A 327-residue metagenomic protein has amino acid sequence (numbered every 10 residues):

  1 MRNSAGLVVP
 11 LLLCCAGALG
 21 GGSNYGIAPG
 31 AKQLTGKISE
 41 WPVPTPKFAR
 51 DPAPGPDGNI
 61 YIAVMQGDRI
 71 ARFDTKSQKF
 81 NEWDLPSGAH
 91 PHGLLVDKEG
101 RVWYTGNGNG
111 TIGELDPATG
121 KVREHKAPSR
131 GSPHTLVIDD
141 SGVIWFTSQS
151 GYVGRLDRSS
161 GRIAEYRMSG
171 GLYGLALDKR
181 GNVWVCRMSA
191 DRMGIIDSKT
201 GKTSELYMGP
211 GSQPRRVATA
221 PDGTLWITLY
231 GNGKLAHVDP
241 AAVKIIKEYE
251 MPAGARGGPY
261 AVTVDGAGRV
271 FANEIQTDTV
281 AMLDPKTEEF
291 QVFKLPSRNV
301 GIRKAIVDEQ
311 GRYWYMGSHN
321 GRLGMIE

Functional and structural regions predicted by a protein language model:
V8-G17: Bacterial N-terminal signal peptides
I27-K47: A short helix->beta-strand "capping" segment at the edge of beta-propeller domains
S39-P42, K79-D84, K121-K126, R162-R167 (+3 more regions): A short beta-strand motif characteristic of beta-propeller blades
T45-D57, S87-E99, S129-S141, S150 (+6 more regions): Beta-rich, blade/repeat-based domains predominating in secreted/periplasmic proteins but also intracellular
I60-Q66, V102-N109, I144-S150, V183-S189 (+3 more regions): Conserved beta-strand positions in repeat-built beta-propeller and related beta-rich domains
R69-R72, T111-E114, Y152-R155, R192-I195 (+3 more regions): A short loop-to-beta-strand structural motif that recurs across blades of beta-propeller domains
D74-Q78, D116-G120, D157-G161, D197-G201 (+3 more regions): Short loop/turn segments that connect beta-strands within beta-propeller blades
V300-E327: Blade-level signature of beta-propeller repeat domains, shared across WD40, Kelch, NHL, RCC1 and BNR/Asp-box propellers
